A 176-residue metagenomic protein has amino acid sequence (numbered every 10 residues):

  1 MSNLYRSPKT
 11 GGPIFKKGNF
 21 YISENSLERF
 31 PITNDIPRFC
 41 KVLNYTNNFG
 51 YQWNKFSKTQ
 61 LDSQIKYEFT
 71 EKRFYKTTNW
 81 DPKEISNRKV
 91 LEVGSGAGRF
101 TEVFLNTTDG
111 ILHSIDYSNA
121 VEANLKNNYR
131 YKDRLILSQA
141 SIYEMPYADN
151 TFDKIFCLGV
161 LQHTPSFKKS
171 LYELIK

Functional and structural regions predicted by a protein language model:
M1-P146: Conserved N-terminal segment of class I S-adenosyl-L-methionine
N127, A148-N150, F167: Residue-level signal for well-ordered alpha-helical positions
E144, Q162, K176: Active-site micro-motifs of SAM-dependent methyltransferase domains
E144-K154: A short acidic, Gly/Pro-enriched loop at the edge of an enzyme's catalytic core that lines a small-molecule cofactor
K154-P165: A short SAM/SAH-binding and catalytic strip from SAM-dependent methyltransferases
K168-K176: A short glycine-rich, Lys/Arg-flanked "PGG" loop and its adjoining helix->strand segment in the class I
